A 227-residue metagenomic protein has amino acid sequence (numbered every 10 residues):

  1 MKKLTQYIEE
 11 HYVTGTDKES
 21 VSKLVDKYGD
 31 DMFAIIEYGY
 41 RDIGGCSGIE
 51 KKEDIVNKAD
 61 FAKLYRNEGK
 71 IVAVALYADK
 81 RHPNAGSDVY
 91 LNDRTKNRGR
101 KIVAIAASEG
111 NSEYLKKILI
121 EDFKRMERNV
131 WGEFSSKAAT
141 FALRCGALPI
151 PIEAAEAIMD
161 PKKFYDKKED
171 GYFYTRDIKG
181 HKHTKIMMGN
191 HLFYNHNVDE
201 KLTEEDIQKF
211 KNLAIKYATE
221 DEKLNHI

Functional and structural regions predicted by a protein language model:
L4-K18, A78, H82, N129-I227: Terminal substrate-recognition subdomain of acyl/acetyltransferases
D31-E50, Y217: Helix-loop element at the rim of GNAT/NAT acetyltransferase active sites that forms part of the acceptor-substrate
I43-N67, I71-R100: A conserved beta-strand-loop-helix scaffold within acyl/acetyltransferase catalytic domains
K52-E53, K116, I120, A139: Short amphipathic alpha-helical segments and helix-helix/interface helices
A59-D60, R125-R128: Short, high-confidence coil segments that cap the C-terminus of an alpha-helix and link into the following beta-strand
A107-K124: Conserved acetyl-CoA-binding loop-helix of GNAT-fold acetyltransferases
